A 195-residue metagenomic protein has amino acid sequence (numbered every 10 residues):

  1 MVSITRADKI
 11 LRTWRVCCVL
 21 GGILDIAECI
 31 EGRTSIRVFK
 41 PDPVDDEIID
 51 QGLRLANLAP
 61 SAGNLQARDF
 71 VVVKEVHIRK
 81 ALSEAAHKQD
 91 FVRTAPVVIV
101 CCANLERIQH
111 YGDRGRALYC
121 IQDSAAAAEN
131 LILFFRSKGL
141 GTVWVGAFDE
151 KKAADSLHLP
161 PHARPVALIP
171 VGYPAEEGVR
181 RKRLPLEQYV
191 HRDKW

Functional and structural regions predicted by a protein language model:
C17-C18: Cysteine-centered motifs
I26-I36, K40-P43, I48, A167-W195: C-terminal helix-cap and adjacent tail motif
I48, R54, L58-A127: Glycine/small-residue-rich phosphate/adenosyl-binding loop
A56, I99, R114-S156: Small-aliphatic-rich amphipathic alpha-helix that forms the alpha element of a beta-alpha
A103, A147, Y173: Short secondary-structure boundary segments
